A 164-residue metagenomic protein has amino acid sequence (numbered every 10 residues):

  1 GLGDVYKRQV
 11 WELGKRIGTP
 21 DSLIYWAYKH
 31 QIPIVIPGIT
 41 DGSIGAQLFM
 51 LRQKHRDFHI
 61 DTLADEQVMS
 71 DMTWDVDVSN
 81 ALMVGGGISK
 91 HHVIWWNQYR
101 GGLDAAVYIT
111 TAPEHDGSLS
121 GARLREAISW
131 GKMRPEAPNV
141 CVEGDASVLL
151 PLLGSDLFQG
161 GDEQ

Functional and structural regions predicted by a protein language model:
L2-Y6: Short, small-residue-biased leader/transition segments that mark boundaries at the very start of proteins
Q9-S22, I60-V68: Active-site glycine-rich loop that binds ribose-phosphate moieties when present
K15-P37: Active-site-adjacent alpha/beta core region of enzyme catalytic domains
I17, T40-S43, G85-H91: Gly/Ser/Thr-rich loops at beta-strand to alpha-helix junctions that form or flank small-molecule/cofactor-binding
W26-Y28, T73-V76, Q98-G101: Solvent-exposed alpha-helices and their adjacent loops that cap or buttress functional pockets in soluble metabolic
I34-G38, V84, Y108: General beta-strand structural signal in soluble alpha/beta enzymes
P37-A81: Active-site rim loops that border cofactor/substrate pockets in soluble metabolic enzymes
V78, I88-Q164: C-terminal functional extensions of proteins
